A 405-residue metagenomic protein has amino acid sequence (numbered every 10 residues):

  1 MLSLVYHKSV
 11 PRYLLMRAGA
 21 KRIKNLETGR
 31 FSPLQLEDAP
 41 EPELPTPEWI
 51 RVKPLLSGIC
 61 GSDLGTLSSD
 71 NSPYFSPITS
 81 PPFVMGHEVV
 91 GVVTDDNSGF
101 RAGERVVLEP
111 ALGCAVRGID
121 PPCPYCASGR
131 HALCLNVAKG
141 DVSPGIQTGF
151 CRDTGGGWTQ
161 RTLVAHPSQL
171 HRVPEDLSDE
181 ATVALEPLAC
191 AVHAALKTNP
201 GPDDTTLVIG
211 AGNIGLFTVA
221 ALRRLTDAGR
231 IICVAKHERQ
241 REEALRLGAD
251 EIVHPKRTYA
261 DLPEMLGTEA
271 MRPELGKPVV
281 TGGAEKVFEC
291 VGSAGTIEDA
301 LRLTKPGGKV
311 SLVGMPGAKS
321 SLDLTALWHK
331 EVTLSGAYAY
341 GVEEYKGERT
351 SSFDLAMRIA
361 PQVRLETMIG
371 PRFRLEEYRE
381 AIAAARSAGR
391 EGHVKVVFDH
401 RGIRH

Functional and structural regions predicted by a protein language model:
M1-M85, Q160-T162, R401-H405: Short N-terminal strand-loop motif that marks the start of NAD(P)H/FAD-dependent oxidoreductase cofactor-binding domains
R17, L275, E298-L301, T350-H405: C-terminal hydrophobic helical "lid"/dimerization subdomain of Rossmann-like NAD(P)H-dependent oxidoreductases
P40-S57, S72-A127, P174-D176: Glycine-rich beta-strand-centered segment in the early N-terminal region that forms part of a ligand/cofactor-binding
S76, H87, C114-I209: NAD(P)H dinucleotide-binding glycine-rich loop of Rossmann-like/cofactor-binding domains, especially the beta1-alpha1
T205-A211, R223-G295: Adenosine-nucleotide cofactor-binding segment
G210-I214, M315: Glycine-rich Rossmann-fold phosphate-binding loop(s) that bind the pyrophosphate of adenine dinucleotide cofactors
G267-K277, T281, S320-P371, R379-E380: C-terminal substrate-binding/catalytic core of Rossmann-like NAD(P)-dependent dehydrogenases/reductases
K286, R302-S320, L334: ADP-ribose/adenylate-binding Rossmann-like module
